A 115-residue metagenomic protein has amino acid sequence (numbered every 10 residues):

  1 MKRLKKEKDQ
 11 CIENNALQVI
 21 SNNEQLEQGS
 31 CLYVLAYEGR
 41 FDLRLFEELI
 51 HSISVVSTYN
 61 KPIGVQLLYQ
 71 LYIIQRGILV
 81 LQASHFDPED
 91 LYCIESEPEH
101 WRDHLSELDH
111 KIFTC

Functional and structural regions predicted by a protein language model:
M1, N14, G64-L68, I78 (+1 more regions): Generic N-terminal initiation segments characterized by hydrophobic and/or small/turn-forming residues
M1-F46, I112: Short terminal alpha-helical segments
R3, Q18, L32-A36, K61 (+3 more regions): A near-ubiquitous, low-amplitude feature marking generic local secondary-structure context
E7, C11, R44, E48 (+2 more regions): Alpha-helix boundary/N-cap detector
C11, Q18-V19, E48, S52-V55 (+3 more regions): Charged, amphipathic alpha-helical oligomerization/scaffolding segments
N22-L26, E38, V56-Y59, L81-S84 (+1 more regions): Surface-exposed polar/charged interaction patches
L26-I78: Amphipathic alpha-helical interaction modules
Y72-C115: Amphipathic alpha-helical binding modules
